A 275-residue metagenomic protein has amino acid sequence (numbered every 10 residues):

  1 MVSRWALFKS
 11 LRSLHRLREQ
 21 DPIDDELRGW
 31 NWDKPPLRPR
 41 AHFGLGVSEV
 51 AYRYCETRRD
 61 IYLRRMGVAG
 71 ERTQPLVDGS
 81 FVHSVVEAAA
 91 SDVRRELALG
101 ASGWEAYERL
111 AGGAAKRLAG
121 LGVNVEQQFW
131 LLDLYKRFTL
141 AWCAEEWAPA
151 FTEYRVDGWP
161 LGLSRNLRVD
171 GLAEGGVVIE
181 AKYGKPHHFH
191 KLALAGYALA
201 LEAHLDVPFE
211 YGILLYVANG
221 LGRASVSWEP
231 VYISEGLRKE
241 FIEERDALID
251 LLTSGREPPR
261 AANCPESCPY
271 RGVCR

Functional and structural regions predicted by a protein language model:
M1-R168: Metal-dependent nuclease catalytic cores that hydrolyze phosphodiester bonds in DNA/RNA, characterized by
E71, I179-A181, P230: A short, mixed-charge helix-start or loop-turn motif at secondary-structure junctions
T73-V77, K185-L192: Short alpha-helix boundary/capping segments
F81, L192-A200: Short amphipathic alpha-helical face segments that pack within enzyme cores and frequently flank/anchor catalytic
A88-D92, L199-H204: Active-site catalytic microenvironments for nucleophilic, acid-base chemistry
W147-R165, P186-H188, A203-R275: Metal-dependent nuclease catalytic regions and adjoining charged, substrate-binding loops involved in nucleic-acid end
R168-K185, A193: Active-site ExK catalytic segment of metal-dependent nucleases
G176-V178, G196, V217-G220: Aromatic-anchored, glycine/proline-accented short structural segments that stabilize local strand-turns or short
